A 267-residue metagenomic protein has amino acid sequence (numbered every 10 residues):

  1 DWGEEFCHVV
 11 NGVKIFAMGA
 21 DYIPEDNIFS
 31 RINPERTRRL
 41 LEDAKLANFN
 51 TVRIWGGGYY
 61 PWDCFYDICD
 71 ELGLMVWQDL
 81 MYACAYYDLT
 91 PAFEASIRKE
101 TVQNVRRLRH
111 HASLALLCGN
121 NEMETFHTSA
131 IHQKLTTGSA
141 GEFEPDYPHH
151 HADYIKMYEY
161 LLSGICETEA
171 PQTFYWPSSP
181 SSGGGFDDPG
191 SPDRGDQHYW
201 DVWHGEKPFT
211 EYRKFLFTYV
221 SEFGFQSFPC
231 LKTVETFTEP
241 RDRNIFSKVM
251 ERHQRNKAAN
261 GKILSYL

Functional and structural regions predicted by a protein language model:
D1-A85, P91-L116, E251-L267: Active-site-adjacent substrate/metal-binding segments within catalytic domains of carbohydrate-active enzymes
I23-N27, Y59-W62, C84-Y86, M123-H127 (+2 more regions): Flexible loop/turn segments at secondary-structure boundaries
F29-I32, C64-F65, H127-A130, C230-K232: Short, solvent-exposed loop/turn and secondary-structure capping segments
W55, A152, T210: Short, charged/polar micro-motifs that form catalytic or ligand-binding hotspots
W55-G56, L80-M81, G119-N121, S178-P180 (+1 more regions): Active-site-proximal beta-strand/loop segments in catalytic clefts of secreted hydrolases
E71, Y86-G190: Active-site neighborhood of glycoside hydrolase catalytic domains
L117, G164-L267: Substrate-binding clefts and catalytic carboxylate motifs of secreted carbohydrate-active enzymes
